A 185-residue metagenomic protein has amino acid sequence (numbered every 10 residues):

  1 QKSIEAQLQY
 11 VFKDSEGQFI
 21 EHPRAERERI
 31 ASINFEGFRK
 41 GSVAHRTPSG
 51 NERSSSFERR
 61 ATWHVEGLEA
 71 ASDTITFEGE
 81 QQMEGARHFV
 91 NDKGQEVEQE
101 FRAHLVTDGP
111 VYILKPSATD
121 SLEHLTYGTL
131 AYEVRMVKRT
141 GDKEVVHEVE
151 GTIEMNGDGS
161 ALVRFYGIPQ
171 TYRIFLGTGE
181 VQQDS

Functional and structural regions predicted by a protein language model:
Q1-S185: Low-complexity, intrinsically disordered segments exposed to solvent
